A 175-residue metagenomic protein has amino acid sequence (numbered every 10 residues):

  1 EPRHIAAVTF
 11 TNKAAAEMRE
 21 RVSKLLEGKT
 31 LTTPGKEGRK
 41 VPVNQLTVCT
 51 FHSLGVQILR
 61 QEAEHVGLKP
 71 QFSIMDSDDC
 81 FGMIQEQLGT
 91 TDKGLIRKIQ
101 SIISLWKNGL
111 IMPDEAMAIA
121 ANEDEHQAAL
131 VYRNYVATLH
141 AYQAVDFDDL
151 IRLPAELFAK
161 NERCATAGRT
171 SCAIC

Functional and structural regions predicted by a protein language model:
E1-T170: A basic/glycine-biased coupling hinge at the interface between accessory DNA-binding modules
C172-C175: Conserved P-loop NTPase "ATPase switch" module shared by AAA+ and STAND
